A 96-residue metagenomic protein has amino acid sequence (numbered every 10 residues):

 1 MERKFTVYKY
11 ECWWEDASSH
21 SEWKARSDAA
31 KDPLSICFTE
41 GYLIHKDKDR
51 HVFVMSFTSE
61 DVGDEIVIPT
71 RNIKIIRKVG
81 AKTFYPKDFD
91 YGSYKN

Functional and structural regions predicted by a protein language model:
E2-N96: Conserved RNA-binding domains used in RNP assembly and mRNA/RNA metabolism
